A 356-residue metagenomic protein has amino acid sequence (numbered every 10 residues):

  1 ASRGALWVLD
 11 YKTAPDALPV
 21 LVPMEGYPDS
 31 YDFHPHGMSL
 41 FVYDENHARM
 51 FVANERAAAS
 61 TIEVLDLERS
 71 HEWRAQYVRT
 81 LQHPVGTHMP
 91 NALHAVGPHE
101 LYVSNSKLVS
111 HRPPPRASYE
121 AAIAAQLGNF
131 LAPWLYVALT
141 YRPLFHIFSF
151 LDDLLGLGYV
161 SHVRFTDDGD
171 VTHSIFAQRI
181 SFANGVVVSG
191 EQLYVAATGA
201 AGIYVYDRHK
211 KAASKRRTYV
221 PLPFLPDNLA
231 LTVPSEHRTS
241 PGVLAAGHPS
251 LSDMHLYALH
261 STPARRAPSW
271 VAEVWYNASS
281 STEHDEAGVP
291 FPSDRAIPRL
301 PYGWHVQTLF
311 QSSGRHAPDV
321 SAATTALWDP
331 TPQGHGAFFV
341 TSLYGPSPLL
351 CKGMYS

Functional and structural regions predicted by a protein language model:
A1, R49-R56, L101-K107, Y194-A200 (+2 more regions): Conserved beta-strand positions in repeat-built beta-propeller and related beta-rich domains
A1-G4, Y27-V42, Y77-E100, W134 (+5 more regions): Beta-rich, blade/repeat-based domains predominating in secreted/periplasmic proteins but also intracellular
S2-T13, A59-H71, Y119-T166, H260-S280 (+1 more regions): Beta-propeller blade signature
K12, D44, R56, E68 (+7 more regions): Residue-level signature of beta-propeller blades and closely related beta-rich strand-turn architectures in secreted
A14-Y27, S70-P84, S161-G185, Y204-L222 (+1 more regions): Blade-edge beta-strand/turn elements of extracellular beta-propeller and related beta-sheet repeat scaffolds
P19-H111, R116-A138: Asp-box/WD-like beta-propeller blade repeats and closely related beta-sheet repeat scaffolds
S189, V195, G202, P223-H316: Loop/turn-rich, solvent-exposed surfaces of beta-rich toroidal or solenoidal domains
S321-S356: Blade-level signature of beta-propeller repeat domains, shared across WD40, Kelch, NHL, RCC1 and BNR/Asp-box propellers
